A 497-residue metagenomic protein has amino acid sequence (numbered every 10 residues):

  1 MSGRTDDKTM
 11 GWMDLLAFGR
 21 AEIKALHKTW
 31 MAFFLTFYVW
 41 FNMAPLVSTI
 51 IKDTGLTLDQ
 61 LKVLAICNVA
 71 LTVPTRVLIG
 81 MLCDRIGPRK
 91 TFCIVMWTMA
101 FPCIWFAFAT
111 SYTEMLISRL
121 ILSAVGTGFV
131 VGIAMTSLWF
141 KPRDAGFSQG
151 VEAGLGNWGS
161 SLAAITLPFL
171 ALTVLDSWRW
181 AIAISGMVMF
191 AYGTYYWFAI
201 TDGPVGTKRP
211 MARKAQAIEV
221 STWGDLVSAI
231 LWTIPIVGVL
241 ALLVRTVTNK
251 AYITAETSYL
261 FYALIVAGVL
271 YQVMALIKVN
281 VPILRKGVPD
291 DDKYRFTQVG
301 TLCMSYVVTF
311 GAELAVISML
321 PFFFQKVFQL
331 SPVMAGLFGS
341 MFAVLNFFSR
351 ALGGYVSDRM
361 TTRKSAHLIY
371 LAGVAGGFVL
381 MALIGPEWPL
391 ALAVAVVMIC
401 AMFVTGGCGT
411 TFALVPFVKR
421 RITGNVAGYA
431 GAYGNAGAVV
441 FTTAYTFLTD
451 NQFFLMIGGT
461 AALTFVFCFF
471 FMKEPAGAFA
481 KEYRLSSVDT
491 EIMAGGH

Functional and structural regions predicted by a protein language model:
M43-P45, T233-A263, T297-S340: Extracytoplasmic gate region of multi-pass secondary transporters
V63-G80, S340-G353: Central cavity-lining transmembrane alpha-helices of secondary-active solute carriers, predominantly the Major
P74-T113: Conserved MFS/SLC helix-loop-helix module at the cytosolic interface between two early adjacent transmembrane helices
R85-M96, D358-A372: Cytoplasmic membrane-interface "Motif A"-like loop-to-helix N-cap segments of 12-TM Major Facilitator Superfamily
W97-T110, A372-E387: C-terminal ends and interior cores of transmembrane alpha-helices in multi-pass membrane transporters/permeases
S118-L155: Cytoplasmic helix-loop-helix junction between adjacent transmembrane helices in 12-TM secondary transporters
G146-P168, G428-F441: Glycine-rich segments within core transmembrane alpha-helices of 12-TM secondary carriers
E152, G156-V266: Helix-loop-helix hairpin linking two adjacent transmembrane segments in secondary transporters
